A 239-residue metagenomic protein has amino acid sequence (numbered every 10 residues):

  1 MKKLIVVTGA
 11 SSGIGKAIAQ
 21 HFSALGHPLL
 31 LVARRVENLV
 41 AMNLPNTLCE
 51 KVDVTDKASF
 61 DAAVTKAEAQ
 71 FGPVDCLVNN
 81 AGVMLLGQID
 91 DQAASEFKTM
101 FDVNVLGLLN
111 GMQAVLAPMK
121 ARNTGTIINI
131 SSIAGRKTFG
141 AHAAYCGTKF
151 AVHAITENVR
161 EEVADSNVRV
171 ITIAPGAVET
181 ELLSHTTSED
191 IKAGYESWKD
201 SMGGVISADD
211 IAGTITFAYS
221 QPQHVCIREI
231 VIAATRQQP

Functional and structural regions predicted by a protein language model:
S11-S12: Conserved glycine-rich cofactor-binding loop
L25-V40: Conserved glycine-rich Rossmann-like NAD(P)H-binding loop of the short-chain dehydrogenase/reductase
V52-A62, A94: The beta1-alpha1 cofactor-binding region of Rossmann-like NAD(H)/NADP(H)-dependent oxidoreductases
Q88-I89, E96-K98: Substrate-binding pocket helix/loop in short-chain dehydrogenase/reductase
M112, T148: Active-site helix of classical SDR
S132: Residue(s) in the substrate-gating loop at a strand-loop-helix junction that position the organic substrate next
T172-I173, A193-T235: C-terminal helical subdomain
